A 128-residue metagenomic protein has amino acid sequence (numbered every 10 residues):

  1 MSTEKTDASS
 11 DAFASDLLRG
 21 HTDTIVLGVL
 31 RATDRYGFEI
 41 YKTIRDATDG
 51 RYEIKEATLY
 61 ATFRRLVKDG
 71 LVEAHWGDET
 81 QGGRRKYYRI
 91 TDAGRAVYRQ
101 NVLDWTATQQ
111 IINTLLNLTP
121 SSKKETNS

Functional and structural regions predicted by a protein language model:
M1-G20: Intrinsically disordered, low-complexity serine/threonine- and proline-rich regulatory segments
S2-K5, R95-S128: Amphipathic alpha-helical dimerization/coiled-coil segments that flank or bridge DNA-binding/regulatory modules
A14-T58: N-terminal helix-turn-helix DNA-binding core of bacterial DNA-binding proteins
S15, E56, R84-Y87, V102 (+1 more regions): Short, structured helix-loop boundary elements
F63-R64: Short, hydrophobic-biased segments on the C-terminal half of alpha helices that form "recognition helices"
V67-R84, R89: Beta-hairpin "wing" of winged helix-turn-helix
I90-G94: Accessory beta->alpha helical hairpin/"wing" motif in late/C-terminal subdomains of nucleic-acid enzymes
